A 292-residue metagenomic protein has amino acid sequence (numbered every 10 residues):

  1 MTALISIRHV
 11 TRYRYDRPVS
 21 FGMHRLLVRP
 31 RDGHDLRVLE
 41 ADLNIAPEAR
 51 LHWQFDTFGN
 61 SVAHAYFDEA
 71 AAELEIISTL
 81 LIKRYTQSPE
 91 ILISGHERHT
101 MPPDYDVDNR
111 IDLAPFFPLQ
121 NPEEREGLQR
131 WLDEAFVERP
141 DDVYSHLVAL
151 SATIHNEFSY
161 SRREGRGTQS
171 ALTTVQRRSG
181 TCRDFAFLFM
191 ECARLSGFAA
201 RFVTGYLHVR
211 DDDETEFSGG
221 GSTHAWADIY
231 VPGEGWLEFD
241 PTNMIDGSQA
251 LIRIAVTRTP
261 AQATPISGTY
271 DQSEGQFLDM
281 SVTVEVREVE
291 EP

Functional and structural regions predicted by a protein language model:
M1-P103: Intrinsically disordered, low-complexity N-terminal segments that are enriched in acidic
S20, H24, G33, R50 (+8 more regions): Short capping/connector residues at structural and topological boundaries
T86-P89, R162, A193, G197-A200: Long, hydrophobic, amphipathic alpha-helical segments used as structural scaffolds
H99-G180, R258-P260, G275, T283-E290: Secondary-structure boundary elements
A152, D184-E274: Hydrophobic/aromatic-rich core segments of domains that either
H208, E290-P292: Short, conserved aromatic-histidine micro-motifs
